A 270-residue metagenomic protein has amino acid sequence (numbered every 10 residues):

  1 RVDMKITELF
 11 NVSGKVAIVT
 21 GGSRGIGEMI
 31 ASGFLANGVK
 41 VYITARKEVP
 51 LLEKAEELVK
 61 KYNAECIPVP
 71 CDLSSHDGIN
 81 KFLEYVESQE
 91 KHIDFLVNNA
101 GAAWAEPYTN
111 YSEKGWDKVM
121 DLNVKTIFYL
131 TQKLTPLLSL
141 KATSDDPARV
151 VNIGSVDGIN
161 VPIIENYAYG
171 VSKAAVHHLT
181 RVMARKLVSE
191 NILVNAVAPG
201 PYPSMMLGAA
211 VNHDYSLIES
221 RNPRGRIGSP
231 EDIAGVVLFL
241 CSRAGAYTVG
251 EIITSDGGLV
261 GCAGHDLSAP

Functional and structural regions predicted by a protein language model:
D3-E8, L238, V249-P270: Short C-terminal tail/terminal secondary-structure segment of NAD(P)H-dependent dehydrogenase/reductase domains
V16, S23-G25: Conserved glycine-rich cofactor-binding loop
P107-Y108, S112-M120, L207, I218: Substrate-binding pocket helix/loop in short-chain dehydrogenase/reductase
T131, S172, T180: Active-site helix of classical SDR
P136, R185-K186, A246: Alpha-helical segment proximal to the catalytic Tyr-Lys
S155: Residue(s) in the substrate-gating loop at a strand-loop-helix junction that position the organic substrate next
V188, L193, T248-G250: Short, small/polar-rich loop/turn modules that mediate ligand/substrate recognition or access, typified
